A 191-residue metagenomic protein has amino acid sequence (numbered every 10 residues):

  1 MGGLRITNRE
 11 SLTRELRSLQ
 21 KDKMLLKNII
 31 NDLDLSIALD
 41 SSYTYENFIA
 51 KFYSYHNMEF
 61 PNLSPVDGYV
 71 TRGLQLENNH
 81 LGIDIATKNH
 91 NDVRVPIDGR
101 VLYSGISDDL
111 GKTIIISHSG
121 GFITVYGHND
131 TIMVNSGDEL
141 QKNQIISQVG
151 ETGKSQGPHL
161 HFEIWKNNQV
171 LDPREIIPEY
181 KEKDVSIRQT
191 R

Functional and structural regions predicted by a protein language model:
M1-K27: Cationic-aromatic interfacial patches
R17-L110: Surface-exposed, glycine-biased beta-strand/turn segments
I83-A86, T113-H118, H161-E163: Short, acidic/hydrophobic/Gly-rich beta-strand patch recurrent on exposed beta strands that often constitutes part
I85, T113-I114, L140-G153: Short hydrophobic beta/alpha edge segments that flank linear recognition/processing sites
D92-V101, V134-V149: Short, well-structured beta-strand-loop connectors
P96-M133: Zn2+-dependent peptidoglycan hydrolase active-site motif and core
L102-S107, Q144-H159: Flexible, gly/ser-rich surface segments that form the specificity/activation loops bordering the active-site cleft
E163-R191: Acidic, glycine-rich catalytic/binding loops that coordinate metals and/or anionic ligands
